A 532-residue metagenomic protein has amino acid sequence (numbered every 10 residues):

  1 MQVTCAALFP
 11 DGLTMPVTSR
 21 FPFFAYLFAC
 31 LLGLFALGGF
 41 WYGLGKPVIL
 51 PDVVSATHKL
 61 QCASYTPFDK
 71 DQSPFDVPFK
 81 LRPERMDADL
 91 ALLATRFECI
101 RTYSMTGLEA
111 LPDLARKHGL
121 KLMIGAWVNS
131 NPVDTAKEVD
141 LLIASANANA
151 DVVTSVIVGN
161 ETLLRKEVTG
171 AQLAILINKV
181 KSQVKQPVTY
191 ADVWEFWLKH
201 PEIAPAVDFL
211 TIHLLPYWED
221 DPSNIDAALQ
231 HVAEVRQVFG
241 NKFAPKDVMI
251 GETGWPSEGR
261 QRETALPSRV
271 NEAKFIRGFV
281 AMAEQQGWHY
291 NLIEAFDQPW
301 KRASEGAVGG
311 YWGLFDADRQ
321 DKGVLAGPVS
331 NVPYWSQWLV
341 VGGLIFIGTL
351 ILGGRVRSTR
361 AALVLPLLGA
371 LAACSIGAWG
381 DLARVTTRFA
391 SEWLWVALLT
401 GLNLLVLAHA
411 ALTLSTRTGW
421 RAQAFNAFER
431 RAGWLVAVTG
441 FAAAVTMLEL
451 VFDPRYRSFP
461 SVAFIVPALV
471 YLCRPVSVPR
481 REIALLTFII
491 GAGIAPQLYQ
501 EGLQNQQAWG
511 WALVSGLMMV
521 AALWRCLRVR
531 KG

Functional and structural regions predicted by a protein language model:
S64-K137: N-terminal carbohydrate-binding/catalytic regions of secreted carbohydrate-active enzymes
I100, V156, L210, I250-E252 (+1 more regions): Conserved, mostly hydrophobic/aromatic
M105, L111-P187: Substrate-binding cleft of extracellular glycoside hydrolase catalytic domains
I124, T154, D192-H231, W255-P256: Aromatic- and acid-rich polysaccharide-binding/catalytic face of secreted or lumenal carbohydrate-active enzymes
A126, V180-L198, P245-E252, W288-Q298: Aromatic-lined carbohydrate-recognition surfaces of secreted/lumenal glycan-active proteins
L214-P222, K242-E272, K301: Active-site clefts of carbohydrate-active enzymes
P256, L266-A326: Substrate-binding cleft of secreted/luminal carbohydrate-active enzymes
V356-G532: Alpha-helical transmembrane segments of integral membrane proteins
